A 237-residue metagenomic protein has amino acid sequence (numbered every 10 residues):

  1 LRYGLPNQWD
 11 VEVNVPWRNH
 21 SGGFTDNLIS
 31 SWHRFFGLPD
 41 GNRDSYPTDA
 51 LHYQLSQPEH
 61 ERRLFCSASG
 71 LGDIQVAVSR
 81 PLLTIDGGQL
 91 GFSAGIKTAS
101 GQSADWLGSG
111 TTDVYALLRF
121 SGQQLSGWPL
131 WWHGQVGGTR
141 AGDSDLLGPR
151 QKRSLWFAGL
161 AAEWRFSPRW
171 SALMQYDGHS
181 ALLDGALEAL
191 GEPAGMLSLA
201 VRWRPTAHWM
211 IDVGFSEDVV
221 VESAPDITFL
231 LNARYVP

Functional and structural regions predicted by a protein language model:
L1-D143, L147-P237: Transmembrane beta-barrel domains of Gram-negative outer membranes and organellar outer membranes
